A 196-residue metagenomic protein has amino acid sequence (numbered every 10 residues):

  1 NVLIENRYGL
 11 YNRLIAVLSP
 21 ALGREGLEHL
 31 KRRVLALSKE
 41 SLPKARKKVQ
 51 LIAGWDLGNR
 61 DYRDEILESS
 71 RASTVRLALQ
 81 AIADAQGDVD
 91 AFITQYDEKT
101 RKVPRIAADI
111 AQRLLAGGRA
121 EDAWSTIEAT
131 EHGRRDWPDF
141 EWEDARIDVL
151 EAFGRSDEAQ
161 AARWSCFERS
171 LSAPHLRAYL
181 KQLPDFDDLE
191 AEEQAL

Functional and structural regions predicted by a protein language model:
N1-L196: Eukaryote-biased, non-catalytic alpha-solenoid scaffold regions
